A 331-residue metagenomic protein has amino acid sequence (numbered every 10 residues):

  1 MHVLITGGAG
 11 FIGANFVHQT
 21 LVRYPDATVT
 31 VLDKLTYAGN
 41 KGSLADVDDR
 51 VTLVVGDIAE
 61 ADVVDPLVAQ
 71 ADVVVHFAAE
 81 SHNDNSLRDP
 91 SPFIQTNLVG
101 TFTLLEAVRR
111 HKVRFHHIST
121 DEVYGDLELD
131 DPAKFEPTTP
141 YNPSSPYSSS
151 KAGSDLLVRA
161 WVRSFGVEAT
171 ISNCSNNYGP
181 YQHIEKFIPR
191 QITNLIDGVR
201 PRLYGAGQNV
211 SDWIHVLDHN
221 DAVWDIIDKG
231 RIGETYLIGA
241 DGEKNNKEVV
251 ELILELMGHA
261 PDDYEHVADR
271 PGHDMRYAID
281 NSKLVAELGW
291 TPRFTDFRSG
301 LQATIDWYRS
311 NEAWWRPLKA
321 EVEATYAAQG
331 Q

Functional and structural regions predicted by a protein language model:
M1, V47, P180-I184, G242 (+2 more regions): Residue-level signature of the cytosolic catalytic core of signaling kinases
M1-N177, A303, W307-N311, P317 (+1 more regions): N-terminal Rossmann-like NAD(P)+-binding domain of SDR-like oxidoreductases, especially those catalyzing
T36, H183, F187, N245: Short acidic-hydrophobic sequence patches enriched in Asp/Glu that either
N40, E60, F187-I188, H219: Amphipathic coiled-coil/heptad-repeat helices and related helical stalk/stem segments that mediate oligomerization
K41, D65, L87, I184-E185 (+3 more regions): Conserved strand-to-helix beginnings and helix N-cap segments that scaffold or border functional pockets
G56, T103, L195-Q331: C-terminal substrate-binding subdomain of Rossmann-fold SDR/epimerase-dehydratase oxidoreductases
P143-S150, P180, I184-I188, D212-V216: The catalytic Tyr-centered alpha-helix of NAD(P)H-dependent dehydrogenases
G153, L157, W161, Q191 (+2 more regions): Hydrophobic alpha-helix immediately C-terminal to the catalytic Tyr-X-X-X-Lys motif of short-chain
